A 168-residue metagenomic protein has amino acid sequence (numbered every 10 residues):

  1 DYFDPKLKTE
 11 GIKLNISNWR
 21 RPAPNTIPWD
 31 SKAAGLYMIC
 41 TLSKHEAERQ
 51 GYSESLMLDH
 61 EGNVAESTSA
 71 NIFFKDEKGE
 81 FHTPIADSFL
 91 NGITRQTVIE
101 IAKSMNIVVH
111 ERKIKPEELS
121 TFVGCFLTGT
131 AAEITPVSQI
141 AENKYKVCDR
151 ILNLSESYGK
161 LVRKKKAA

Functional and structural regions predicted by a protein language model:
D1-A168: Helix-start/capping segments and mature chain N-termini
